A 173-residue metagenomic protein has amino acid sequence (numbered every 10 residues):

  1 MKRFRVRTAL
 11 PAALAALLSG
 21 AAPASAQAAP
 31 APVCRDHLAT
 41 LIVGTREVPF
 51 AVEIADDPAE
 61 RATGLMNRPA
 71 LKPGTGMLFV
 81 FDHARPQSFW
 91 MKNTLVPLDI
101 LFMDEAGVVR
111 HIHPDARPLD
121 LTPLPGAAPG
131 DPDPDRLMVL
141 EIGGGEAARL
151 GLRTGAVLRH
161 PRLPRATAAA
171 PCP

Functional and structural regions predicted by a protein language model:
M1-F4: N-terminal secretory signal peptides that target proteins for export/translocation
A9-A21: Bacterial N-terminal signal peptides
A22-A26: Sec/Tat signal peptide C-region and signal peptidase I cleavage site
A28-P173: Compact, glycine-rich, soluble single-domain proteins
